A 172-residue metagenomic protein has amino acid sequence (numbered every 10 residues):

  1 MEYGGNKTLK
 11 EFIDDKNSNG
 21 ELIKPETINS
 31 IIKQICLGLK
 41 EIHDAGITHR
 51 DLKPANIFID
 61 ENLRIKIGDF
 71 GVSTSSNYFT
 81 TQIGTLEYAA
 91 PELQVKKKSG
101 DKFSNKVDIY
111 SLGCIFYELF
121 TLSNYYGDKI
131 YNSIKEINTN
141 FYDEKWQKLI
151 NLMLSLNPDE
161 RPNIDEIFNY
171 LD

Functional and structural regions predicted by a protein language model:
E2-T8: Conserved short submotifs of the Hanks-type protein kinase catalytic core that shape the nucleotide-binding pocket
I31-I32: Activation segment signature within eukaryotic-like protein kinase domains
H43-I59: Catalytic-loop of the protein kinase fold
T80-L93: Conserved activation segment of eukaryotic-like protein kinases, specifically the C-terminal portion of the activation
D108: Conserved catalytic-loop aspartate of Hanks-type protein kinases
L154-E166: A conserved short helix/loop substructure at the end of the activation segment of eukaryotic-like protein kinase domains
